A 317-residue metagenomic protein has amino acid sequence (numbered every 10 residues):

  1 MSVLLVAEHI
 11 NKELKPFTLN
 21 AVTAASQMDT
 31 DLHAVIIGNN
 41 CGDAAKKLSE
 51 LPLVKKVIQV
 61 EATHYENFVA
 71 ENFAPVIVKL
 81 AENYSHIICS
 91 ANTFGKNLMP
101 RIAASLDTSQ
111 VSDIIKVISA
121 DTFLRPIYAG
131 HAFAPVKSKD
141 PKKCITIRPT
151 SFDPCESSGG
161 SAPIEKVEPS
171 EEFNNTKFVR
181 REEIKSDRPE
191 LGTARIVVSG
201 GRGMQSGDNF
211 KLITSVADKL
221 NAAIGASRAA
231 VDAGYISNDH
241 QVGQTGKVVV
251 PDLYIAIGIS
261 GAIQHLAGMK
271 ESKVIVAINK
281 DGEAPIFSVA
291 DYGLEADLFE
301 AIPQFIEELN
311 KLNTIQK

Functional and structural regions predicted by a protein language model:
M1-K317: N-terminal glycine-rich FAD/FM-binding segment characteristic of electron-transfer flavoproteins
